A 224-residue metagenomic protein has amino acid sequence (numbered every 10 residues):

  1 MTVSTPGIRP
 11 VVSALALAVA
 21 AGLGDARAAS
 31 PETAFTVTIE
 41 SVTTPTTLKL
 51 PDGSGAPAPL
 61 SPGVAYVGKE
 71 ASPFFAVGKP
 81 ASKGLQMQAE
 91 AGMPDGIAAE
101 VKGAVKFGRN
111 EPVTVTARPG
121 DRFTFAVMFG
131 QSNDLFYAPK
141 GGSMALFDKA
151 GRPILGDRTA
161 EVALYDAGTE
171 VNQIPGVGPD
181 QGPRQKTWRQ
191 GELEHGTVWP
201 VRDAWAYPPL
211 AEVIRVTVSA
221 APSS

Functional and structural regions predicted by a protein language model:
T2-S13: Bacterial N-terminal signal peptides that target proteins for export
S13-G22: Bacterial N-terminal signal peptides
L23-A28: Sec/Tat signal peptide C-region and signal peptidase I cleavage site
S30-A34, V42-F147: Structured domain cores in non-transmembrane regions
G53-A65, F74-G78, G84-E90, L146-S224: Extracellular low-complexity, O-glycosylation-prone Ser/Thr/Pro/Gly-rich "stalks" and linkers flanking catalytic
